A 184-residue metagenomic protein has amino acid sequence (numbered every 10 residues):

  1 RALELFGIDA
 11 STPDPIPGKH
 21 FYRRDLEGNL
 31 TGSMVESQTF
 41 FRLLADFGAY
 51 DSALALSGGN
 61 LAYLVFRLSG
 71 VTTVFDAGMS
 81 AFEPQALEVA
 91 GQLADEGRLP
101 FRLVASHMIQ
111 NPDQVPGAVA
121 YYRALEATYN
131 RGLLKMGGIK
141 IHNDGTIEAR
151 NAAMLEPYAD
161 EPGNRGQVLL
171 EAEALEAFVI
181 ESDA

Functional and structural regions predicted by a protein language model:
R1-A120, G137, I141-A184: Divalent metal-binding segments
Y129-N130: Accessory "access/gating" subregions that flank catalytic or transport cores
